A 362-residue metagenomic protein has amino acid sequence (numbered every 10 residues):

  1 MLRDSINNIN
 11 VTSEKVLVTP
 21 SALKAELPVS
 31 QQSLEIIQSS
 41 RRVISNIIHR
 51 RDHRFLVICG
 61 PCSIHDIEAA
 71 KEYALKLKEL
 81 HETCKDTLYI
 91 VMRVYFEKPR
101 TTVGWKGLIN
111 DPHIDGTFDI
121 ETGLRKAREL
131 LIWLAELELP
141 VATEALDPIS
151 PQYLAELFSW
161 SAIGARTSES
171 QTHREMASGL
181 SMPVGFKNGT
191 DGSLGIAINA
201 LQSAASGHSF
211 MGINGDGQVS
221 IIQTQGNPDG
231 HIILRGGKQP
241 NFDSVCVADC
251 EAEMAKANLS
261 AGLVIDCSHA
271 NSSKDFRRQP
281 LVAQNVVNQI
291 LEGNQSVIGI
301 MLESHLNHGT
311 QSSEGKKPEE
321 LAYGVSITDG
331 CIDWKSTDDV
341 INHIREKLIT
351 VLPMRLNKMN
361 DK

Functional and structural regions predicted by a protein language model:
L2-N8, T87-F242, C246, H269-A270 (+7 more regions): Active-site-facing alpha/beta catalytic cores
N7-H49: N- or domain-start disorder-to-order transition segments that initiate the globular core
P20-P28, T224-G236, L321, V325: Gly-rich Lys/Arg/Thr-decorated short loops/hinges at beta-loop-alpha junctions or inter-strand turns that position
I48-R51, E79-K85, L131-E138, Q223-T224 (+1 more regions): Acidic (Asp/Glu)-rich catalytic clusters
L56-A69, D329: Conserved phosphate/anionic-ligand binding catalytic regions in large, soluble enzymes, centered on
G60, I265, D333: Conserved, mostly hydrophobic/aromatic
I67-E79, T102-I109: Glycine-rich loop at the start of a catalytic domain that most often binds anionic cofactors/ligands
L291-K362: Active-site or pore-adjacent capping/gating segments
